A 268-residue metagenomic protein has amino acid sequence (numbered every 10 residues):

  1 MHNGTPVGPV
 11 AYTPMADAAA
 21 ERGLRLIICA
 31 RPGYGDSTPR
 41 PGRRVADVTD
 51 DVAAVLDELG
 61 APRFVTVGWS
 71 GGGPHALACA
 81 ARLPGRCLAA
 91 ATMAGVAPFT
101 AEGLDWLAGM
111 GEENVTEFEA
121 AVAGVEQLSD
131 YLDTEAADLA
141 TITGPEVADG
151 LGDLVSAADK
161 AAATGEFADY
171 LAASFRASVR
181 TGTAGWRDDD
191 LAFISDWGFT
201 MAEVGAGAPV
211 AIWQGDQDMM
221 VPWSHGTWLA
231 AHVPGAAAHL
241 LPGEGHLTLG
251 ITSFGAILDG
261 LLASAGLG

Functional and structural regions predicted by a protein language model:
M1-T38: Conserved HGGG/HGGXW glycine-rich cap/lid loop of the alpha/beta-hydrolase fold
R31, G95, L241-G243: Active-site loop/turn elements of alpha/beta-hydrolase fold enzymes, especially the short glycine-/histidine-rich
D47-V65: Conserved acidic catalytic loop of the alpha/beta-hydrolase fold
R63-W106: Conserved hydrolase catalytic core segment
M110-F199: Alpha/beta-hydrolase
A206, I212-Q214, D218: Short beta-strand/loop motif that positions the catalytic acidic residue of the alpha/beta-hydrolase fold
M219-H225: Conserved alpha/beta-hydrolase "acid-adjacent" motif
V233-G268: Catalytic active-site module of serine/aspartate enzymes centered on a nucleophile-bearing elbow/loop
